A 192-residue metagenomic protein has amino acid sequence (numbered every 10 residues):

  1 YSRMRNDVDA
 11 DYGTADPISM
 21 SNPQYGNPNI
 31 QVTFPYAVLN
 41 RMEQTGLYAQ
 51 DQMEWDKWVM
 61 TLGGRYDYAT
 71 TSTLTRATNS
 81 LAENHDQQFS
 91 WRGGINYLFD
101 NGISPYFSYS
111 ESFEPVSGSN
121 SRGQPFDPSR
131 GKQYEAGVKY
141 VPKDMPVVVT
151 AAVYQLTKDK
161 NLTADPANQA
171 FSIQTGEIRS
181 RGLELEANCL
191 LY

Functional and structural regions predicted by a protein language model:
Y1-D100, V116-R122: Signature of Gram-negative outer-membrane beta-barrel scaffolds
Y1-R3, L62-Y66, P105-E111, V138 (+1 more regions): Transmembrane beta-barrel strands of outer-membrane/channel proteins
D51-G64, Y68, Y97-P105, Y140-V149 (+2 more regions): Secondary-structure transition into beta-strands, especially the periplasmic turns and strand N-termini that construct
R92, N120-G123, Q133-E135, E184: Short beta-alpha junctions and helix-cap segments that line functional grooves
D100, D127-P128: A structural signal for beta-strand and strand-to-loop patches characteristic of beta-rich domains
P105, S129-L190: Membrane-embedded beta-barrel scaffold of Gram-negative outer-membrane proteins
F107, R122-F126: Short, electropositive alpha-helical surface patch
E111, P115-V116, K158-N161: Outer-membrane beta-barrel translocator/channel fold
